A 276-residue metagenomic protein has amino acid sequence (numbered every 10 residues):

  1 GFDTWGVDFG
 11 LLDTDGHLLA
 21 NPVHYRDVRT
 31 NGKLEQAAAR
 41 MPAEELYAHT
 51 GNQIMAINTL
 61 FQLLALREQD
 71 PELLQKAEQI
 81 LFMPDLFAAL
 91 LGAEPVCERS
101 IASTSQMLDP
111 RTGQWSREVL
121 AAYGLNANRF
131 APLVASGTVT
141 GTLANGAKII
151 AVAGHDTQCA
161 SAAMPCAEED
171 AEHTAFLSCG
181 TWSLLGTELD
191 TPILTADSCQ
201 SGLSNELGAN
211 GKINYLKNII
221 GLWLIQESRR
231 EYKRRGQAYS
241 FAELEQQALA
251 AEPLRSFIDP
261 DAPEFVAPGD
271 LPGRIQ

Functional and structural regions predicted by a protein language model:
G1-Y25, Q53-T59, A88-D109, V134-A135 (+1 more regions): Short beta-strand-loop/turn "lid" adjacent to the catalytic site in phosphate-handling enzymes
N31, A38-G51, M55-V96, M107-D109 (+3 more regions): Active-site core segments that coordinate phosphate-bearing ligands/cofactors across diverse enzyme families
A38, P132-A135: Acidic catalytic patch
A77, N128-F130: Core-facing hydrophobic residues within beta-strands of well-ordered domains
F130-L133, I149-I150: Generic structural signal for residues in well-ordered beta-strands
